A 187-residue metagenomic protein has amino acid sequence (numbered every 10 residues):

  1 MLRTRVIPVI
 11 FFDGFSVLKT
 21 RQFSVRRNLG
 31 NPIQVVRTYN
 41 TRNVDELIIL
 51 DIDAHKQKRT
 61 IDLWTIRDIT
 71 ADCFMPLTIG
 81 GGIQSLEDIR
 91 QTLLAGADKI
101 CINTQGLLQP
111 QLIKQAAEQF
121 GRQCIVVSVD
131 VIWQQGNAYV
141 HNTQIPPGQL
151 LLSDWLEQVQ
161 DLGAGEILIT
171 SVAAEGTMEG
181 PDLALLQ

Functional and structural regions predicted by a protein language model:
L2-V6, N43-E46, C73-L77, A97-D98 (+2 more regions): Short, well-ordered coil/turn segments that N-cap beta-strands
F12-K19, S24-V25, L93, A97-E175: Conserved anion-binding
V17-T60: N-terminal beta-alpha supersecondary unit
S24-R27, N31, Q57, I61-W64 (+2 more regions): Alpha-helix N-cap and loop-to-helix initiation/capping positions
R27-N40, Q84-R90, P147-Q158: Short, acidic/polar
N40, V44-E46, D51-D53, D68-T104: Active-site beta->alpha loop and helix N-cap motifs at the rims of alpha/beta catalytic domains
E46-W64, T104, L168-G180: Glycine-rich, proline-tolerant flexible connector loops at the mouths of alpha/beta enzymes
Q57-G80, K114-V131, G180-Q187: Alpha-helix-loop-beta-strand connector modules within alpha/beta enzyme cores
